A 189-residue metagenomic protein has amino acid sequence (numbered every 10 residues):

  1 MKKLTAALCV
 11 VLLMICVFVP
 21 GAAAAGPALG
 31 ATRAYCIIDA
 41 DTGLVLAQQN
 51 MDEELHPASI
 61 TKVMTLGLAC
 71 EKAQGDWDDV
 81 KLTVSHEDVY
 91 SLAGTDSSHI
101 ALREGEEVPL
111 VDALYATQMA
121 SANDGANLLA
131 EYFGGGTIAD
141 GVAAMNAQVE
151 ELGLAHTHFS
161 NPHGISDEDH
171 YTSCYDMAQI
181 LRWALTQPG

Functional and structural regions predicted by a protein language model:
M1-K2, V19, A28, T137: Serine/threonine-rich low-complexity intrinsically disordered regions
K2-K3, K62: A general lysine-centric signal
K3-A23: Sec-dependent N-terminal signal peptides of Gram-positive bacterial secreted proteins and lipoproteins
A24-Y175, A184-L185: Active-site-adjacent loops and short helices of periplasmic peptidoglycan-processing enzymes
L181: Hydrophobic "lid"/C-terminal helical patch of Rossmann-like NAD(P)-dependent dehydrogenase/epimerase domains
G189: Active-site phosphate-binding and catalytic loops of NTP-dependent enzymes
